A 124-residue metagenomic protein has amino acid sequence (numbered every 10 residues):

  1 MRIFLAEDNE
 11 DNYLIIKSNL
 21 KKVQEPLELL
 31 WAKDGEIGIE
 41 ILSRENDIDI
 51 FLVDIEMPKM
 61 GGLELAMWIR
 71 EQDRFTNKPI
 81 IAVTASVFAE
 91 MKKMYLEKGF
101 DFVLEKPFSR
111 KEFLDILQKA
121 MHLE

Functional and structural regions predicted by a protein language model:
E7: Conserved acidic carboxylate
E10-L30: Two-component/phosphorelay signaling modules centered on CheY-like receiver
P26-K33, I41, L104: Short hydrophobic/Thr-rich beta-strand motif most characteristic of the beta2 strand and flanking loop of CheY-like
N46-L52: Active-site beta3 strand of CheY-like receiver
M57-M60: Receiver (REC) domain active-site loop signature in two-component systems and cognate sites in sensor histidine kinases
F108-L117: C-terminal output helix
